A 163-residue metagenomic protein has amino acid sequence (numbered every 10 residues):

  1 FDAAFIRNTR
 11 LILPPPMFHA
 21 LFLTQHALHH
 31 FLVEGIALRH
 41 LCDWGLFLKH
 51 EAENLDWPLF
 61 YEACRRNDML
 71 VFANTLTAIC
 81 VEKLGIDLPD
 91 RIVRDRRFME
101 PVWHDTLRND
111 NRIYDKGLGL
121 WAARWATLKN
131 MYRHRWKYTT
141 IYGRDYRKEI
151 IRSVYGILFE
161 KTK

Functional and structural regions predicted by a protein language model:
F1-K163: Conserved NTP-donor binding/palm subdomain of two-metal-ion nucleotidyltransferases/polymerases, i.e., the charged
